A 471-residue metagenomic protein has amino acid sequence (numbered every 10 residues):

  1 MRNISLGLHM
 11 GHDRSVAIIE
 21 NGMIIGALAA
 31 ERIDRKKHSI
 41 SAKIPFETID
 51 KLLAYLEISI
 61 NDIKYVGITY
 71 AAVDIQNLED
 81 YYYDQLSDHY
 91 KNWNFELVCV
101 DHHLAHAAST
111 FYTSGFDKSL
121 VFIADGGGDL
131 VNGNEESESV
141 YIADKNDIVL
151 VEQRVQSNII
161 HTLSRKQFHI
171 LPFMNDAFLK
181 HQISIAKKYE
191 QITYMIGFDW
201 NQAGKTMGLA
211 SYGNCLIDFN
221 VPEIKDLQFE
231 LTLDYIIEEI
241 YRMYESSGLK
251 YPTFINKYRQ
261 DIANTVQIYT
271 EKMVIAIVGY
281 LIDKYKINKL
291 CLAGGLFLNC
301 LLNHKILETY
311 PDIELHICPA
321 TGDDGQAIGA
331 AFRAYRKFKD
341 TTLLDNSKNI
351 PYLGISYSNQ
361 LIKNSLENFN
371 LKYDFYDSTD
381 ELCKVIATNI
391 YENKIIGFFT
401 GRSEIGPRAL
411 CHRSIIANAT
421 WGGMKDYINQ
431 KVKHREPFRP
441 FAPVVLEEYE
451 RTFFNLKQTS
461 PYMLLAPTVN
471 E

Functional and structural regions predicted by a protein language model:
M1-L6: Extreme N-terminal starter segment of soluble prokaryotic enzymes
H9-H38, Y83-C99, L104-A107, F111-Y235 (+4 more regions): Flexible beta->alpha loop and helix N-cap segments adjacent to enzyme active/binding sites
R32-I58, V274: N-terminal phosphate-binding loop and adjacent alpha-helix
T48-K64, I277-I287: Phosphate/pyrophosphate-binding loops at sites that engage ATP/ADP/AMP, CoA/4′-phosphopantetheine, polyphosphate
A54-H89, F95, A108-S109: Short beta-strand-loop/turn "lid" adjacent to the catalytic site in phosphate-handling enzymes
I60-V73, K286-G295, I396-G397: Short glycine-rich phosphate-binding loop at a beta-alpha junction
G208-I268: Active-site cores of enzymes that catalyze phosphoryl transfer or operate on phosphate-rich substrates
N264-L290: Phosphate/ATP-binding catalytic cores across multiple sugar-kinase/actin-like superfamilies, primarily ASKHA
